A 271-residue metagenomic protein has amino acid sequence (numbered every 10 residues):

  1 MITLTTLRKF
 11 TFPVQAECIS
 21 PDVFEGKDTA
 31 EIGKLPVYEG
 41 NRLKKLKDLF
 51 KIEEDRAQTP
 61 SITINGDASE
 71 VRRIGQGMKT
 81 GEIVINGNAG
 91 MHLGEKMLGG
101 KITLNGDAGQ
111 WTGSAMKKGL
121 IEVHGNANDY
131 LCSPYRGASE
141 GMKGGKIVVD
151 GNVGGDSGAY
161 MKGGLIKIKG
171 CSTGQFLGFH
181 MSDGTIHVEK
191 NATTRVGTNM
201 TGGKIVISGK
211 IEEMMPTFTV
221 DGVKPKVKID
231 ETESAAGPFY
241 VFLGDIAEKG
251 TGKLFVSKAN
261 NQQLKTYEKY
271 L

Functional and structural regions predicted by a protein language model:
M1-D67, R72-R73, E122-H124, N128 (+5 more regions): Intrinsically disordered, low-complexity terminal regions
T59-G75, K79-L98, T103-G109, G113 (+1 more regions): Surface-facing alpha-helical segments and adjacent helix-coil boundary elements at the starts of domains
I85, A89, M97, L104 (+9 more regions): Fold-core signature of tandem repeat domains
